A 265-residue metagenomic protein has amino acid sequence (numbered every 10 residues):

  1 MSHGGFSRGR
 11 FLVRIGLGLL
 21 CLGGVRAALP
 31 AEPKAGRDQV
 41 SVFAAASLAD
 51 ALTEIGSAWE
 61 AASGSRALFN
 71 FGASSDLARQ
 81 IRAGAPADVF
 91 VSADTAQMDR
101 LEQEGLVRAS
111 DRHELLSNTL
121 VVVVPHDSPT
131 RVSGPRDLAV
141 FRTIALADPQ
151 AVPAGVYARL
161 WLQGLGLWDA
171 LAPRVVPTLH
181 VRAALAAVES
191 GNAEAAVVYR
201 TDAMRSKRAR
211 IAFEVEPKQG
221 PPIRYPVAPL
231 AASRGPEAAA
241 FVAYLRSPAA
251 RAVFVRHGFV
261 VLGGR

Functional and structural regions predicted by a protein language model:
S2-A27: Twin-arginine (Tat) signal peptide motif
A28-A85, S92-T95, D99-R265: Exported/periplasmic ABC-transporter solute-binding proteins
